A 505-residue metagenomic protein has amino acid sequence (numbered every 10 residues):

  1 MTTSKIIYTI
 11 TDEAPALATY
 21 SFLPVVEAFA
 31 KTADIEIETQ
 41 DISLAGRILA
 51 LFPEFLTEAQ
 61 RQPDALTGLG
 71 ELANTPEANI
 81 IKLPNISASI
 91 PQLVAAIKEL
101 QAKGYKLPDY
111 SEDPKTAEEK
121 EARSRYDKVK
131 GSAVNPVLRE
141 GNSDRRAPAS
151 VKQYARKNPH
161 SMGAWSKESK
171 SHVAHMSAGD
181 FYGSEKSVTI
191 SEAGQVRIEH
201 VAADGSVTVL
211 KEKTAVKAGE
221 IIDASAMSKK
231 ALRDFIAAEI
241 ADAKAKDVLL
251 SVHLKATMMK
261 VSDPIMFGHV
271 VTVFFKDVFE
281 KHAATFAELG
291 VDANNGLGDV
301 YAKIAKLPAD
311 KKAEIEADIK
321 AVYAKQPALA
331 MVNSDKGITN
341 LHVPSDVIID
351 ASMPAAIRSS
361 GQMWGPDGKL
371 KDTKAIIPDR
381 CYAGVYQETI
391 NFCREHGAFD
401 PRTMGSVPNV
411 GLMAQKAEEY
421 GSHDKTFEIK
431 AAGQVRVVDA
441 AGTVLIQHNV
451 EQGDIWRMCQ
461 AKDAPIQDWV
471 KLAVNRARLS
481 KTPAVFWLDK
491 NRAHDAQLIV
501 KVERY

Functional and structural regions predicted by a protein language model:
T2-G268, D277-Y505: Extended, well-ordered protein cores
